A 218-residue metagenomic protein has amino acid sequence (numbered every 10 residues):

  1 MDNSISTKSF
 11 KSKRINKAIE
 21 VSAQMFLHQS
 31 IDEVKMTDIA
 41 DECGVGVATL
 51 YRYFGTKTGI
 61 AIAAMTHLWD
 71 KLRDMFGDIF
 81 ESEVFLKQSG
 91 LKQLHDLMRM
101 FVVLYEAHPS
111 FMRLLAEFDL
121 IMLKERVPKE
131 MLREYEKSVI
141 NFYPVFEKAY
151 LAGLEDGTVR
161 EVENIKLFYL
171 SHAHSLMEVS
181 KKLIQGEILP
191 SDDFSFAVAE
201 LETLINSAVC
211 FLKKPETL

Functional and structural regions predicted by a protein language model:
M1-D2, M100-V103, P144, K148-D156 (+1 more regions): C-terminal peripheral helix-coil segments that are non-catalytic and often amphipathic
M1-K13, K17, E216-L218: N-terminal intrinsically disordered/low-complexity leader segments
D2, K17, M25-A63: Helix-turn-helix
S12-E20, D32-E33, Y53-G77, E81 (+2 more regions): An amphipathic alpha-helix adjacent to DNA-recognition modules
V21-M25, L104: Short amphipathic alpha-helical elements of helix-turn-helix/winged-helix folds
A63, D78-S110, I165-H172: Hydrophobic alpha-helical connector segments
K92, K137-V139, E155-A173: All-alpha amphipathic helical-bundle segments outside canonical DNA-binding/catalytic cores that form hydrophobic
V103-V145, L167: Short secondary-structure transition hinges
